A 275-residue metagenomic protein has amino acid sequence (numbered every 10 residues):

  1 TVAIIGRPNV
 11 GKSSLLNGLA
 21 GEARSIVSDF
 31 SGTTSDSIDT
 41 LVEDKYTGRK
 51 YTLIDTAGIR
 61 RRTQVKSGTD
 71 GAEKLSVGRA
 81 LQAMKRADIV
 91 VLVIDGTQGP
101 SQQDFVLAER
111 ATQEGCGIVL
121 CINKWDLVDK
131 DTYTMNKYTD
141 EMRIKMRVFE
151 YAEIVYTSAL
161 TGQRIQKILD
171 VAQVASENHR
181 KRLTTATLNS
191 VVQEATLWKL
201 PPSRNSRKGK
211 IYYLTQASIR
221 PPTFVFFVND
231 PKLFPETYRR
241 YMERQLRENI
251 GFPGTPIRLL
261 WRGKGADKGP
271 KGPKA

Functional and structural regions predicted by a protein language model:
T1-G78, Q82-L92, T97-A275: C-terminal-of-GTPase-core extension/linker across diverse P-loop GTPases
